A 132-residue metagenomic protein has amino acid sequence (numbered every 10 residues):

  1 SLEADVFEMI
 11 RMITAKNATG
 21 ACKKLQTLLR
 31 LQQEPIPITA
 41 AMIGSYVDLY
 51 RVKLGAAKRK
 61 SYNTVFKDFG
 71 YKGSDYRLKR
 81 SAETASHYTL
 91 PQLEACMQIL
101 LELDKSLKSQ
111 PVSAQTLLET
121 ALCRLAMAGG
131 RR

Functional and structural regions predicted by a protein language model:
S1-D5: Generic helix N-cap/helix-start motif at coil->alpha-helix transitions
E8, T14-R132: Helix-rich C-terminal "collar"/helical-bundle subdomain used as an assembly and partner-interaction module in RFC-like
